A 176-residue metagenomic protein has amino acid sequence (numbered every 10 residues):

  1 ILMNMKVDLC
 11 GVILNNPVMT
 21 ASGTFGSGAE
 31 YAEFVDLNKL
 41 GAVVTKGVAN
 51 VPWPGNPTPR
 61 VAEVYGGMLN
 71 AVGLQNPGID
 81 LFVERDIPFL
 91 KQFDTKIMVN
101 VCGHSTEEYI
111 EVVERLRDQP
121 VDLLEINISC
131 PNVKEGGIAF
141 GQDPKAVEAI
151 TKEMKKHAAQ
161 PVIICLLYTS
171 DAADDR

Functional and structural regions predicted by a protein language model:
L2-K96: N-terminal capping/small domains of soluble enzymes
P17-M19, D94-M98, H157-L166: Short beta-strand/loop segments at the ligand-binding rim of alpha/beta enzyme cores
Y31, E111-R115, S170: Catalytic cores of alpha/beta
A49-P54, I128-F140: Conserved radical SAM core fold
N76-V83, V101-R115: Glycine-rich anion/phosphate-binding loops
V83, V133-E153: Active-site-adjacent beta->alpha loops and helix N-cap segments on the catalytic face of soluble alpha/beta enzymes
D86-K91, R117, T151-A158: Surface-exposed amphipathic alpha-helices with a cationic face
Y168-D175: Conserved small/polar residues in nucleotide/adenosyl-binding loops
